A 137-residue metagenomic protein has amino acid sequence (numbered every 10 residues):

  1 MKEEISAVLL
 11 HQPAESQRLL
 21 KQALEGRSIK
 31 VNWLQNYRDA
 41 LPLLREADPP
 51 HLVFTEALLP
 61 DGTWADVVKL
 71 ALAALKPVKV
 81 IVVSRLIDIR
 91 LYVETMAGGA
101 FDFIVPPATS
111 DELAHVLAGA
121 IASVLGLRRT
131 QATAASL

Functional and structural regions predicted by a protein language model:
I5, Q12-Q35, D39: Two-component/phosphorelay signaling modules centered on CheY-like receiver
E15, D39, P60, L86-R90: Negatively charged, flexible loop motifs adjacent to catalytic sites in prokaryotic signal transduction proteins
Q35-L52, P60: Acidic, metal-coordinating helix/loop segments flanking the phosphotransfer/catalytic sites of two-component signaling
A65-P77: Short amphipathic alpha-helix used as the core "switch/output" element in two-component signaling
R90, A108-A118: C-terminal output helix
A122-L137: CheY-like receiver
